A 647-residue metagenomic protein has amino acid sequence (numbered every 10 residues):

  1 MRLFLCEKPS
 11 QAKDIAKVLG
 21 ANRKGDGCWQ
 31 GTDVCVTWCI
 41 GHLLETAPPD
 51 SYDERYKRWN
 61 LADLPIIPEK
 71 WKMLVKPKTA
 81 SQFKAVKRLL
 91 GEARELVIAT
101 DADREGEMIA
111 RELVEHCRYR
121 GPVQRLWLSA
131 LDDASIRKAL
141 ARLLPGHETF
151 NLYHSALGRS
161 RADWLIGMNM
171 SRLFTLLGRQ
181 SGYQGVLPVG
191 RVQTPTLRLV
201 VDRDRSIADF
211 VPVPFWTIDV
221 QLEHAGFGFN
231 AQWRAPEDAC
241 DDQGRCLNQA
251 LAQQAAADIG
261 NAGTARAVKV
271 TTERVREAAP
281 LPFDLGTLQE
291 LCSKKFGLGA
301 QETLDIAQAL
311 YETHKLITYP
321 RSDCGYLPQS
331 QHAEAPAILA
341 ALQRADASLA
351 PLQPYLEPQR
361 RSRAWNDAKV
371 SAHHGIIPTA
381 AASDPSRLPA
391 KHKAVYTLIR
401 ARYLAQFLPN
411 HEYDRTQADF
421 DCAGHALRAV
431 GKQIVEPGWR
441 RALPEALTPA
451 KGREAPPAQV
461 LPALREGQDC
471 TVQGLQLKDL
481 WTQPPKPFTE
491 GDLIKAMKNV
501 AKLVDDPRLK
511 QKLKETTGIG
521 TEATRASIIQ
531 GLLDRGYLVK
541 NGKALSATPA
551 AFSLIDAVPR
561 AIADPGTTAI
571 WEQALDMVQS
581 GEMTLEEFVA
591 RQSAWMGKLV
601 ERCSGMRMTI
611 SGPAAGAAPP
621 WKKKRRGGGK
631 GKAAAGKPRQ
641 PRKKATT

Functional and structural regions predicted by a protein language model:
M1-L3, D101-A102, Y183-V186, T272-L281 (+3 more regions): Conserved short loop/turn motifs at secondary-structure junctions
M1-M168: Intrinsically disordered, low-complexity regulatory segments
R2-L3, T79, H116, S171 (+6 more regions): Basic, low-complexity terminal or inter-domain segments flanking catalytic cores
W71, K78, K84, G91-E92 (+3 more regions): C-terminal or mid-to-C-terminal helical accessory/interaction module adjacent to the motor/catalytic core
F210-A235, A262-I306, T489, Q511-K512: C-terminal accessory/connector segments of nucleic-acid motor ATPases
C240-L281, G566: Metal- or metallocofactor-binding catalytic centers and their adjacent structured scaffolds across diverse enzyme
H314-I317, G536: Glycine-centered, phosphate/nucleic-acid-interacting loop/turn motifs that mediate DNA/RNA or nucleotide
